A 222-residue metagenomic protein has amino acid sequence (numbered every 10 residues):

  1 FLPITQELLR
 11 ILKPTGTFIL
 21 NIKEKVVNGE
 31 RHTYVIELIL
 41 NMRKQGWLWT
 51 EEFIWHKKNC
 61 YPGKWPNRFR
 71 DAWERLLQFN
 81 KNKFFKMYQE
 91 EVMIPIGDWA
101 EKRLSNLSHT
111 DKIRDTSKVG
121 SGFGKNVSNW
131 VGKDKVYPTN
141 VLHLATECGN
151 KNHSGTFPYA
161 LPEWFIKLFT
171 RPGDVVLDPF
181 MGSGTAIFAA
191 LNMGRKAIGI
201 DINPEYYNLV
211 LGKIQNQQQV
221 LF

Functional and structural regions predicted by a protein language model:
F1-L209, Q215, L221-F222: Core catalytic lobe of class I
